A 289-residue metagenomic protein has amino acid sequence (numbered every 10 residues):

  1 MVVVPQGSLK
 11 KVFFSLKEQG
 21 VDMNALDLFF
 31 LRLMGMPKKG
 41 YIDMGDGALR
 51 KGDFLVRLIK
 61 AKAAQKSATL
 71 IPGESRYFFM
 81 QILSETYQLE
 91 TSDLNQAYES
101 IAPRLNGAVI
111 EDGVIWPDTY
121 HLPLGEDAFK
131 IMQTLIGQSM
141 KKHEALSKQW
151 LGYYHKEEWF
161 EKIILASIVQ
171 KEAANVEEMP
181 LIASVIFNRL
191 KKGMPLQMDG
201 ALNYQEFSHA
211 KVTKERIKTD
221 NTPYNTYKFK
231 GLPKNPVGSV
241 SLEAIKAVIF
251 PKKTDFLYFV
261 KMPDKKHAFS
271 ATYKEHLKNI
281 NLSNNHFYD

Functional and structural regions predicted by a protein language model:
M1-Q197, L202-F207, G238-E243, A247-D255 (+1 more regions): Conserved catalytic or metal-liganding residues and their short signature motifs at active sites of enzymes
Q197-G238: Conserved SxxK-family serine transpeptidase/carboxypeptidase catalytic domain of penicillin-binding proteins
T213-T222, K246-F256: Short glycine/proline-rich, acidic loop/turn segments that cap or connect secondary-structure elements
